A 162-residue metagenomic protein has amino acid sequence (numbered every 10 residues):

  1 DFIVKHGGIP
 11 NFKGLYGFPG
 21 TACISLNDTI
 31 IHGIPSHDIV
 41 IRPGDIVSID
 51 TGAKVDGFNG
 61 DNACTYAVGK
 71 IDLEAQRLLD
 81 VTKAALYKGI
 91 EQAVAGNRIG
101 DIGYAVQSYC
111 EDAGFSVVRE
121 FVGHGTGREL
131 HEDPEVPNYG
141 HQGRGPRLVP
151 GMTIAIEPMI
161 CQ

Functional and structural regions predicted by a protein language model:
D1-Q162: Active-site neighborhoods and metal-handling regions in enzymes and metal-associated proteins
